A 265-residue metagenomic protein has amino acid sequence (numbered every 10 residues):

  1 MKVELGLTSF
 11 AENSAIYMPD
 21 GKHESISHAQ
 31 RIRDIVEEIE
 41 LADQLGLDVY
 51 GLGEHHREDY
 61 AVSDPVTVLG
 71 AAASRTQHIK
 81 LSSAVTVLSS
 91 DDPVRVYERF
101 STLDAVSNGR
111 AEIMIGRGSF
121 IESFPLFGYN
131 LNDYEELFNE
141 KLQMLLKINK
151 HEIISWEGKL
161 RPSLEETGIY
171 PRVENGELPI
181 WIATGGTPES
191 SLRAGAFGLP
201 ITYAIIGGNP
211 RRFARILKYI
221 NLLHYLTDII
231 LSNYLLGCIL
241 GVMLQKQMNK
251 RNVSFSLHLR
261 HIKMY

Functional and structural regions predicted by a protein language model:
M1-T76, K80, L178: N-terminal beta1-alpha1-beta2 module of alpha/beta enzyme domains
K2-V3, S89-L199, R211-A214, K218 (+1 more regions): Internal, glycine-rich beta/alpha segment that forms the wall or movable "lid" of small-molecule/cofactor binding
L5-S9, Y50-L52, L81-S83, A111-I115 (+3 more regions): Hydrophobic faces of well-ordered beta-strands that scaffold small-molecule active sites in alpha/beta enzyme cores
F10-E12, H55, T86-L88, G116-F120 (+3 more regions): Active-site beta-loop-alpha junctions enriched in small/polar residues
Y17-R33, T86-V94, N175-G186, M243-Q245: Active-site mouth loops of central-metabolism enzymes
A61-T67, G208-L222: Active-site-adjacent beta->alpha loops and helix N-cap segments on the catalytic face of soluble alpha/beta enzymes
T76-I79, E152, L223-L231: Short helix-capping segments at alpha-helix termini
N252-Y265: Active-site pocket-lining/capping segments in soluble small-molecule metabolic enzymes
